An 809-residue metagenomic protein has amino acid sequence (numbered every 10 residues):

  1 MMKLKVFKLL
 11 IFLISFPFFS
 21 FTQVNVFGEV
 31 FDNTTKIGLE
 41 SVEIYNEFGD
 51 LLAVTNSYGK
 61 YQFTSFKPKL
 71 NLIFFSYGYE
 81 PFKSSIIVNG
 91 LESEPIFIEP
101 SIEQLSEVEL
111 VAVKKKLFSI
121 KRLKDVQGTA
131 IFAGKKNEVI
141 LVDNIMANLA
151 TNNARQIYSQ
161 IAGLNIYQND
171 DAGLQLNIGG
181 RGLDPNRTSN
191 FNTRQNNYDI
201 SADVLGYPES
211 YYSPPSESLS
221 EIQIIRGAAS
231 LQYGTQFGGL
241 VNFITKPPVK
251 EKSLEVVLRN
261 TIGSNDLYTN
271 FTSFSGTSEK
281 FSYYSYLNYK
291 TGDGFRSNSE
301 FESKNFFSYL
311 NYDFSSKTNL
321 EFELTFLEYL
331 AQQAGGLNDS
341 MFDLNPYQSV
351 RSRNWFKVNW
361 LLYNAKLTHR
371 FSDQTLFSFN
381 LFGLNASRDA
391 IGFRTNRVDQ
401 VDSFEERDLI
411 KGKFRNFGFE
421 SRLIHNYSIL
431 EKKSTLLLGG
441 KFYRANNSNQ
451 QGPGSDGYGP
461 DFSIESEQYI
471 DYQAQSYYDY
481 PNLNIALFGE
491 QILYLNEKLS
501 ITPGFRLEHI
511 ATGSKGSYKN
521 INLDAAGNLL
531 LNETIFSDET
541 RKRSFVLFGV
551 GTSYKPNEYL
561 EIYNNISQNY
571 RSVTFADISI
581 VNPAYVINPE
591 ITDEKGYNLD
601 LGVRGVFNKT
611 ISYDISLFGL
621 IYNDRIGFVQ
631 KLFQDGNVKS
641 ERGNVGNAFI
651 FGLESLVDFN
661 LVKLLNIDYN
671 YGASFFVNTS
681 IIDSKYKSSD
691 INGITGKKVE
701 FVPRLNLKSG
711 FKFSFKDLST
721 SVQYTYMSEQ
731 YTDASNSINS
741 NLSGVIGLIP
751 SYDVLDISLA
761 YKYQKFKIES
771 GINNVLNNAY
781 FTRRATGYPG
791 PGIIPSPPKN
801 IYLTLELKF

Functional and structural regions predicted by a protein language model:
T64, Y198-R226, A584: Short acidic/polar hinge/loop motifs at secondary-structure boundaries that mediate gating or recognition
E94-I96, S213-V257, N660, N666 (+1 more regions): A beta-strand signature from Gram-negative outer-membrane beta-barrel systems, especially the internal plug domain
T129-I131, E138-A202: Extracytoplasmic beta-strand/coil segments of soluble accessory domains associated with Gram-negative outer-membrane
I262-T291, R296-Q332, W355-D373, L430 (+5 more regions): Transmembrane beta-barrel wall of Gram-negative outer-membrane proteins
D313, T325, G412, N564 (+3 more regions): Conserved C-terminal beta-signal and adjacent last beta-strands/turns of outer-membrane beta-barrel proteins
S315, K433-T435, K441-Y443, Y478-I621 (+4 more regions): Structural signature of Gram-negative outer-membrane beta-barrels, strongest in the C-terminal barrel of TonB-dependent
K366-R370, L376-G392, K555, E561-S567 (+3 more regions): Membrane-embedded beta-barrel scaffold of Gram-negative outer-membrane proteins
L423-N426, L430, E497, D614-N623 (+4 more regions): Gram-negative outer-membrane beta-barrel transporters
